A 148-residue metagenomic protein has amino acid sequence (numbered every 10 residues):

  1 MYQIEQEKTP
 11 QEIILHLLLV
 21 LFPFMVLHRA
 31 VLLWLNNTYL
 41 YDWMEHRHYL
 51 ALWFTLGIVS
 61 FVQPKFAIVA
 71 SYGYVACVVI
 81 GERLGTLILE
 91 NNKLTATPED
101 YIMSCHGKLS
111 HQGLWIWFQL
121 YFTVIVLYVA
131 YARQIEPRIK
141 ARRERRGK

Functional and structural regions predicted by a protein language model:
M1-E7, P137-K148: Short, charged juxtamembrane terminal tails flanking transmembrane helices
M1-L52: N-terminal signal-anchor transmembrane alpha-helix
L19-H28, T55-I58, Q119-Y131: Hydrophobic core of alpha-helical transmembrane segments in multi-pass integral membrane proteins
H28-N36, C77, G81, G85-L89 (+2 more regions): Membrane-water interface at transmembrane helix exits
L32-L33, L56-K65: Hydrophobic alpha-helical transmembrane segments
L33-E45, G81-I116: Interfacial non-cytosolic loop connecting adjacent transmembrane helices
F66-G81: Central hydrophobic cores of alpha-helical transmembrane segments in multi-pass integral membrane proteins
A96-R143: Alpha-helical membrane-associated segments of multi-pass integral membrane proteins
